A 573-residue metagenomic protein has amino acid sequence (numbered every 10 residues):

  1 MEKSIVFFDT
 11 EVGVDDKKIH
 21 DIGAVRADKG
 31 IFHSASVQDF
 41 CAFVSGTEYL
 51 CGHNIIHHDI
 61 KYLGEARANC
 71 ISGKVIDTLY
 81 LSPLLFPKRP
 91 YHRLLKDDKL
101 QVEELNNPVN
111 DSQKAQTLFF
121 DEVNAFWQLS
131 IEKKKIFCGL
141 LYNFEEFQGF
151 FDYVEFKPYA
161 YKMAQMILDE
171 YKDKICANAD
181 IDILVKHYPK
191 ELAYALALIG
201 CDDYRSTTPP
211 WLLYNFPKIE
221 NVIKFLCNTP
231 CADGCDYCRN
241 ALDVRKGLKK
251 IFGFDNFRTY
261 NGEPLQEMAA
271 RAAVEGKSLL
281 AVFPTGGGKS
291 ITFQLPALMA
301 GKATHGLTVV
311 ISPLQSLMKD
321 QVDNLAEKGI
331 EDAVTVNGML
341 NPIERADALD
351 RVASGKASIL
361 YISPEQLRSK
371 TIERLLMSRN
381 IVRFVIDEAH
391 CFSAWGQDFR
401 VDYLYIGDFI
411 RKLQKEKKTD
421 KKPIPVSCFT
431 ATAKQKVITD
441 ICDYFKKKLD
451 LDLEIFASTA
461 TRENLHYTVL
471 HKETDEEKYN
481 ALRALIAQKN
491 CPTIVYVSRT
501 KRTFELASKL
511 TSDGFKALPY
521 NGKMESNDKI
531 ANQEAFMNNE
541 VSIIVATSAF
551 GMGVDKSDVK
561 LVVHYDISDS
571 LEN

Functional and structural regions predicted by a protein language model:
M1-E2, D77: N-terminal accessory regions of nucleic-acid-interacting proteins
K3-G13: Two-metal-ion RNase H-like nuclease active-site motif
V12-V14, I56-H57, Y80, H390 (+2 more regions): Short, glycine/acidic-enriched loop or turn micro-motifs at the edges of active sites
H20-R26: Short beta-strand scaffold segments in enzyme catalytic cores
R26-H92, D98-Q101, L105-F126: Conserved DEDDh/DEDDy metal-dependent 3′-5′ exonuclease domain
L94-E170, K174-N178: Acidic, Mg2+-coordinating catalytic module of metal-dependent nucleases/exonucleases that use a two-metal-ion mechanism
K186-L242: Interdomain "pre-motor" coupling segment immediately N-terminal to P-loop NTPase/helicase cores
D236-L242, K246-F252, P264-M268, V274-L280 (+5 more regions): Helicase motor core with emphasis on the C-terminal RecA-like subdomain
